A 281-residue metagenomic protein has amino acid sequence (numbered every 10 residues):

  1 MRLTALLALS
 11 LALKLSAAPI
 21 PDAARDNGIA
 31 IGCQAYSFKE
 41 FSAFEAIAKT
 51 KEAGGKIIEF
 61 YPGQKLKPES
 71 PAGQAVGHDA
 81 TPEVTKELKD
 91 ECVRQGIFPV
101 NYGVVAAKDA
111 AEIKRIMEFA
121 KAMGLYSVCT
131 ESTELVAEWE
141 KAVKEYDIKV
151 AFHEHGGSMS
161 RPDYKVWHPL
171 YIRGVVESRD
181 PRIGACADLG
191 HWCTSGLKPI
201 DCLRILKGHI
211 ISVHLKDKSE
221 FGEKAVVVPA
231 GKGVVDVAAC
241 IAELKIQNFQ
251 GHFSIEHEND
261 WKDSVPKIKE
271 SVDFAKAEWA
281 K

Functional and structural regions predicted by a protein language model:
M1-T4, V100: Positively charged n-region of N-terminal signal peptides that target proteins for export
T4-K14: Bacterial N-terminal signal peptides
A18-A35, K39-I57, P169-A187, C193-K281: Histidine-acidic metal/acid-base catalytic patches
A35-S37, Q74-H78, G103, L125-S127 (+2 more regions): The substrate-binding groove and active-site-proximal loops of carbohydrate-active enzymes, especially glycoside
S37-K39, P62-Q64, V105-K108, T133-E134 (+4 more regions): Active-site-proximal loop/turn and secondary-structure-junction residues that shape catalytic pockets, frequently
I57, T85, K89-A185, C193-L197 (+2 more regions): Active-site acidic/histidine proton-transfer and metal-coordination neighborhood in alpha/beta enzyme cores
F60-E87: Glycine-rich, proline-tolerant flexible connector loops at the mouths of alpha/beta enzymes
L66-Q74, S158-P162, T194, F221-V226 (+1 more regions): A short acidic, helix-capping loop that chelates divalent metal ions and anchors anionic groups
